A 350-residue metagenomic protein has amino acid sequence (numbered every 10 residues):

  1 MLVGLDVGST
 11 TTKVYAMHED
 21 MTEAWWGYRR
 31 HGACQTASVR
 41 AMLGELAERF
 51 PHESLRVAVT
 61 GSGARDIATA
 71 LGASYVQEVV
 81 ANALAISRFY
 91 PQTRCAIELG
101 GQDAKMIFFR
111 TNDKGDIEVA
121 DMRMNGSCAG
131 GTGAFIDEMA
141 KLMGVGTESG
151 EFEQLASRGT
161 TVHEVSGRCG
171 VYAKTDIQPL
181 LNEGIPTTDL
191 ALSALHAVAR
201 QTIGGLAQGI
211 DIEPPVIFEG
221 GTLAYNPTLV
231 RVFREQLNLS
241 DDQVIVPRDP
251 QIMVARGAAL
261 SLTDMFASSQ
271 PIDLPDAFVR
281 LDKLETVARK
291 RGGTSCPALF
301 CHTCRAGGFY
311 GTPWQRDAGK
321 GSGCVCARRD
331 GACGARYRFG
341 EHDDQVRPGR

Functional and structural regions predicted by a protein language model:
M1-D20, T93-D113, I117, G323-R350: Gly/Thr-rich phosphate-binding beta-strand-loop-beta motif of the actin/hexokinase/Hsp70
G27-H31, L46-V80, I107-F108: Short beta-strand-loop/turn "lid" adjacent to the catalytic site in phosphate-handling enzymes
C34, T111, E118-S157, Q251 (+1 more regions): Glycine-rich phosphate-binding loop plus the immediately following alpha-helix
G63, Q208-Q236, P247-V254: Glycine-rich phosphate-binding loops at beta-strand->alpha-helix junctions
G130, T147-L181, R291-P297: Conserved ATP-utilizing enzyme core subdomain
I136-E138, V246-L284: Glycine-rich phosphate-binding/hydrolytic loop that grips phosphoryl groups
A173-G204: Adenine-nucleotide phosphate-binding core of ATP-dependent small-molecule kinases
M265-G340: Flexible inter-domain linker/hinge segments
